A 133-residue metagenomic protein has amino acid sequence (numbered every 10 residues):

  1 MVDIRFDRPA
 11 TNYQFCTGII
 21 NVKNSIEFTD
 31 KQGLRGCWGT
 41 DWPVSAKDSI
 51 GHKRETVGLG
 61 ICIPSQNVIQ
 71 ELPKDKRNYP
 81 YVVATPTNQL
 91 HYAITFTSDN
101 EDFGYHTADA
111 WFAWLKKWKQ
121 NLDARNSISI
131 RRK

Functional and structural regions predicted by a protein language model:
M1-Q32: Acidic (Asp/Glu-rich), glycine- and aromatic
D3, D7, D30, D41 (+5 more regions): Acidic-enriched, low-complexity/disordered segments with a strong bias for Aspartate over Glutamate
R5-R8, R35, R54, R77 (+2 more regions): Arginine residue identity/basic-tract feature
I20-H91: Trp/Gly-enriched beta-strand surface patches
L59-K133: Beta-strand-rich recognition/accessory modules
